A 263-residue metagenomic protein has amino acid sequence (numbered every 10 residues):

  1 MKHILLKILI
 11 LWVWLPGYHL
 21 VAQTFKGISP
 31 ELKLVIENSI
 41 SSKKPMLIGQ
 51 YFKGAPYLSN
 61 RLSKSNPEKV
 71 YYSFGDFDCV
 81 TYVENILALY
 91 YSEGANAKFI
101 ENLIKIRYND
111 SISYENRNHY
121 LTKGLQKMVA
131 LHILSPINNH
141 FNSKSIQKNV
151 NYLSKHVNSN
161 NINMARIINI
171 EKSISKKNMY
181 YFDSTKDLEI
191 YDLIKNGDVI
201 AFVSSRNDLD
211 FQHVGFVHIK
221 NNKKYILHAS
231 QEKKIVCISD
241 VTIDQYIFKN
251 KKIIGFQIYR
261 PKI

Functional and structural regions predicted by a protein language model:
M1-G27: Bacterial Sec-dependent N-terminal signal peptides
K2-H3, Y191-D192, F248-K249: A general structural signal for short secondary-structure junctions and capping/turn motifs
Q23-I170: N-terminal capping segments
L153-V203: A mid-sequence, solvent-exposed acidic-amphipathic segment
N196-A201, F211-Q212, F216-K234, I238-I263: Low-complexity, Gly/Ser/Thr/Pro-rich intrinsically disordered linker/tail segments
R206-L209: Short, charged beta-turn/beta-strand-edge "cap" motif at the junction between a beta-strand and an adjacent loop
